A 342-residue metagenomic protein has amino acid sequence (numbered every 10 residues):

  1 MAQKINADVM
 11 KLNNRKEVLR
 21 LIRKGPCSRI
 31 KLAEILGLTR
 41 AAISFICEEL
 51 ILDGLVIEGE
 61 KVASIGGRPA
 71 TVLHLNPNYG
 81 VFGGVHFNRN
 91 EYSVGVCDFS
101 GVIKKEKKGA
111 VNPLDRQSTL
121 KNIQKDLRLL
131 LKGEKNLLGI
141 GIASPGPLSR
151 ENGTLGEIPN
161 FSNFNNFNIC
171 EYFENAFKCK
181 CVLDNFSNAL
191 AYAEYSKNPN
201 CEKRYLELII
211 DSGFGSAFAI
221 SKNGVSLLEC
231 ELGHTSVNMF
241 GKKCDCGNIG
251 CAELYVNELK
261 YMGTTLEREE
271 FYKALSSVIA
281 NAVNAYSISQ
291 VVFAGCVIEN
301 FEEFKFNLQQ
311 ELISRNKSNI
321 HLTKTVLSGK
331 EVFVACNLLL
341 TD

Functional and structural regions predicted by a protein language model:
M1-K61, I65-R68, V72-N136, P199 (+2 more regions): ATP-binding/phosphotransfer module of carbohydrate and carboxylate kinases, centering on a glycine-rich
D98, R150, S221: Short, acidic, Ser/Thr-enriched surface-loop or helix-capping motifs
I103-R204, E302-R315: Glycine-rich phosphate-binding loop and adjoining helix at the ATP-binding site of ATP-dependent phosphoryl-transfer
E106, R116, N165, E174-R268: Glycine/GP-enriched mid-protein hinge/lid loop-to-helix segment characteristic of carbohydrate kinases
P145-L148, D211-G213, V297-I298: Short glycine-rich anion-binding loops that position phosphate/pyrophosphate groups of nucleotides and phosphorylated
